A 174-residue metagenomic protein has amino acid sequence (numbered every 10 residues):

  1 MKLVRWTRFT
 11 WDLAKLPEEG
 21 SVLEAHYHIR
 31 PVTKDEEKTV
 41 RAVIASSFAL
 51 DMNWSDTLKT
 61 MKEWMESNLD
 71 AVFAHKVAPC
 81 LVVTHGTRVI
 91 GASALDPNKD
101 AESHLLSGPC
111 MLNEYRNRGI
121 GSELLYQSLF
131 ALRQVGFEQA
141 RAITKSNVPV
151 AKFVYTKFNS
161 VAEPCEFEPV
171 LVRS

Functional and structural regions predicted by a protein language model:
M1-H26, P169-V170: Acyl-donor-binding surface of acyltransferase catalytic domains
M1-K2, S122, Q134, S146-P164: Conserved active-site alpha-helix within GNAT-family acetyltransferase domains
H28-A42: A short beta-loop-alpha structural element at the N-terminal edge of CoA-dependent acyl/N-acetyltransferase catalytic
M52-P109: A conserved beta-strand-loop-helix scaffold within acyl/acetyltransferase catalytic domains
P109-N117, T144-K145: A short, internal acetyl-CoA/4′-phosphopantetheine-binding micro-motif in the GNAT/acyltransferase core
Y115, G119-Q127: Conserved acetyl-CoA pyrophosphate-binding loop and the N-cap/start of the following alpha-helix in GNAT-like
L132-T144: Conserved GNAT acetyl-CoA-binding A-motif
A142-K152, E168-R173: Conserved beta-strand-loop-alpha-helix junction that forms the acyl-donor binding cleft
